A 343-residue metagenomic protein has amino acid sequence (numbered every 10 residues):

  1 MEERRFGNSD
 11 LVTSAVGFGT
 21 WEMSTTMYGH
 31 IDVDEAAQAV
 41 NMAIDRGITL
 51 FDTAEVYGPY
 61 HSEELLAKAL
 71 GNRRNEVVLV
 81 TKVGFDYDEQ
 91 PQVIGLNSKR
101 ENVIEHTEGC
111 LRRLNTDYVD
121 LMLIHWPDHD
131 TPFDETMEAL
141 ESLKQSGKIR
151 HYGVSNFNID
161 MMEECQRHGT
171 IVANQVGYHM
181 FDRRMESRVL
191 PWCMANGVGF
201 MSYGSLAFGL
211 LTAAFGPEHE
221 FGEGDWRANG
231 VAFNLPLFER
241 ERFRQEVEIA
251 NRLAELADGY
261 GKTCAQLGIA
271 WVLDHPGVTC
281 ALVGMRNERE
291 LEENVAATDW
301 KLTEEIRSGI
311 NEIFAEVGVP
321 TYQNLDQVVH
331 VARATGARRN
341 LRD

Functional and structural regions predicted by a protein language model:
M1, F221-E255, G259, G277-V278 (+2 more regions): Terminal-tail/helix-coil boundary detector
M1-V77: N-terminal binding-site loop/beta-alpha segment at the start of enzyme catalytic domains that lines or forms
F6, F18, A36, F51 (+13 more regions): Conserved, mostly hydrophobic/aromatic
L11-V16, G47-L50, R73-V77, T116-D120 (+5 more regions): Short, well-ordered coil/turn segments that N-cap beta-strands
W21-M23, A54-V56, K82-D86, I124-P127 (+4 more regions): Active-site beta-loop-alpha junctions enriched in small/polar residues
M27, Q90-R184, R188, V198: Glycine/proline-rich, positively charged, aromatic-decorated active-site loop/lid region on the catalytic face
V40, E63, A67, T107-L111 (+7 more regions): Generic structural signal for well-ordered alpha-helices, preferentially at hydrophobic/aromatic core positions
M185-A228, T263: Aromatic-lined glycan-binding groove of carbohydrate-active enzymes
